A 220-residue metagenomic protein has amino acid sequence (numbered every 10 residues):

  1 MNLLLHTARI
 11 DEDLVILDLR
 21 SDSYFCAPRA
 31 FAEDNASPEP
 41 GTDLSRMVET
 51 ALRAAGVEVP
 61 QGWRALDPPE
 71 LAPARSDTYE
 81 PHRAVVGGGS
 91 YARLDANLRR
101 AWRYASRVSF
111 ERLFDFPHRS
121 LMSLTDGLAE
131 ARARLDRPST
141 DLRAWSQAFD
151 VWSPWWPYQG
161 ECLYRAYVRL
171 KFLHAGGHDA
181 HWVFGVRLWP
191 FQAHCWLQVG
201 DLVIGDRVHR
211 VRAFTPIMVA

Functional and structural regions predicted by a protein language model:
M1-P28: Short, amphipathic alpha-helical interface elements at domain boundaries that mediate macromolecular binding
D11, A27-E33, I204-D206: Hydrophobic/basic alpha-helical segments enriched in Actinobacteria
S21-V108, R112-D115, L128, G176: Long, charge-rich, low-complexity alpha-helical segments
G87-E161, K171-H174, Q198-V199, V203-G205 (+2 more regions): Secondary-structure boundary elements
G176-W189: Short, well-structured beta-strand/strand-turn elements
P190-H194: A short, glycine/Asx- and small/polar-enriched loop/turn that sits immediately N-terminal to a beta-strand
